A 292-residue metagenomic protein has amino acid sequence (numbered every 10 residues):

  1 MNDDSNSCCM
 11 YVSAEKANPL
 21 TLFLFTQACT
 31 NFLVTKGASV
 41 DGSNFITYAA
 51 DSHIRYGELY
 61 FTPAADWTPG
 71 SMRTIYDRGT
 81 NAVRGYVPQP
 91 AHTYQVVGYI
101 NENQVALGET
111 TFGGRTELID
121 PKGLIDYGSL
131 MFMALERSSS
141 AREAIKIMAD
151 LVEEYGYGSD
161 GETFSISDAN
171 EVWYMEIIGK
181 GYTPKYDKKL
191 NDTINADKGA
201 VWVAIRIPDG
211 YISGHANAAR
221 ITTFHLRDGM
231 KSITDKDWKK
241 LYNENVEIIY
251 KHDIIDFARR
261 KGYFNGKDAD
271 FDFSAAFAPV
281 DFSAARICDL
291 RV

Functional and structural regions predicted by a protein language model:
N2-D3, Y11: Acidic/polar hotspots within intrinsically disordered regions
D4-N6, N18: Intrinsic-disorder-associated, low-complexity terminal segments enriched in Asp/Asn/His/Tyr and depleted of Lys/Arg
C8-M10, D289: Secreted/luminal cysteine- and crosslink-motif detector
Y11, F23-F25: Aromatic (phenylalanine/tyrosine) cluster motif
F25-Y127, I147-V292: A contiguous strand-loop segment
I119-D120, S129-S138: Second-shell loop/turn segments in exported
